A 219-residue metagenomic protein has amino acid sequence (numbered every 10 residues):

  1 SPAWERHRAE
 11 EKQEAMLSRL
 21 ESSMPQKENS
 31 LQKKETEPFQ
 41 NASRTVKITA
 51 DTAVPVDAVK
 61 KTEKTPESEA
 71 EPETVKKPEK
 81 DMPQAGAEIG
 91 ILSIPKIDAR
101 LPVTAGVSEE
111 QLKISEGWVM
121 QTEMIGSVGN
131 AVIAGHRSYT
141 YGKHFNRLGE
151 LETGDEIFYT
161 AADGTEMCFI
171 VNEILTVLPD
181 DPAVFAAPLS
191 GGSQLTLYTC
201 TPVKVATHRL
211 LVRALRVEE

Functional and structural regions predicted by a protein language model:
S1-E219: Solvent-exposed, non-transmembrane regions of membrane-associated and secreted proteins
